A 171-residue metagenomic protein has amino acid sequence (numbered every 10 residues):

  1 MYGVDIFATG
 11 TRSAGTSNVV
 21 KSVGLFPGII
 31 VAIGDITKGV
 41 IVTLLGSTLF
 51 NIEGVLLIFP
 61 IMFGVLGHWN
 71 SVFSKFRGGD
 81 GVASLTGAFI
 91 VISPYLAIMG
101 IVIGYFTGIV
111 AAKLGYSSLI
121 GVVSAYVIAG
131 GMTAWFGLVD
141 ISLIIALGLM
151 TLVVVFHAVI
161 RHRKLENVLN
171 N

Functional and structural regions predicted by a protein language model:
M1-G28, G78, H162-N171: Cytosolic, membrane-interface loops and tails of multi-pass inner-membrane proteins
D5-G15, V72-S84, K113-A125: Short, non-helical or kinked segments that cap or interrupt transmembrane helices
V20-V23, G46-L49, F63, G67 (+2 more regions): Interfacial segments of multi-pass membrane proteins
K21-S47, P60, S74: Multi-pass membrane catalytic core of lipid/isoprenoid biosynthesis enzymes
V31, D35, G39, L56-G64 (+5 more regions): Alpha-helical transmembrane segments of multi-pass membrane proteins, especially transporters and channels
V65-R77, G104-L114, F156-E166: C-terminal ends of transmembrane helices
A97-G100, L114-V123, G137-M150: Loop-to-transmembrane alpha-helix initiation sites
A129-N171: C-terminal membrane-associated helical module and adjoining short loops/tails
